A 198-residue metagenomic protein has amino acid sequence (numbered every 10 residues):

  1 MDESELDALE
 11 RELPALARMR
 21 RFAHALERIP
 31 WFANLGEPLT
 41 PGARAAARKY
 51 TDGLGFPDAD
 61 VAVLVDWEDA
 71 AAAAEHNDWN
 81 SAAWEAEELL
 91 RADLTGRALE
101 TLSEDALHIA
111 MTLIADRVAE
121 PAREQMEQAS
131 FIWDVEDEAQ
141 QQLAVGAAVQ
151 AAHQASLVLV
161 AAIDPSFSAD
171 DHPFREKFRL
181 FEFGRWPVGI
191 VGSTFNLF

Functional and structural regions predicted by a protein language model:
M1-F198: Short, glycine-biased loop/turn motifs at secondary-structure junctions and in low-complexity Ser/Thr/Pro-rich termini
